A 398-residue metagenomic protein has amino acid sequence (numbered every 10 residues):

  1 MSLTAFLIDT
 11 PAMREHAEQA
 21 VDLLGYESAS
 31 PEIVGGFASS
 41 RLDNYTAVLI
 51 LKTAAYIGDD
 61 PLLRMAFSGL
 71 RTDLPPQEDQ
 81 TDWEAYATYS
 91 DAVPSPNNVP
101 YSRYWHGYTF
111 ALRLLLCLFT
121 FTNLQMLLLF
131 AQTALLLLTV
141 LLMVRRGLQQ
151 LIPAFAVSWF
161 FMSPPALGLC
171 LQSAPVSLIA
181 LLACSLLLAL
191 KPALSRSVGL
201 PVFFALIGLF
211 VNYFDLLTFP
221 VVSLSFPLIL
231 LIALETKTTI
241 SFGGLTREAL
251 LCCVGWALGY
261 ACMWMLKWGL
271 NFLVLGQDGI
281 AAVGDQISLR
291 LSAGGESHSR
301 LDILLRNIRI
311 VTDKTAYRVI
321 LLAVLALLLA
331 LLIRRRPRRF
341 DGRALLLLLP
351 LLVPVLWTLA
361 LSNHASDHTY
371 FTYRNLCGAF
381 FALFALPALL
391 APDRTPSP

Functional and structural regions predicted by a protein language model:
F110, A156-I179, I207-Y213: Aromatic- and kink-enriched transmembrane "portal" helix at the membrane-lumen/periplasm boundary that abuts
F110-L128: Juxtamembrane segments of multi-pass membrane glycosylation machinery that transfer sugars from lipid-linked donors
L129-P153: Transmembrane-helix motifs of polytopic, lipid-linked glycan transferases
L188-L200, A233-R247, R334-R339, P387-P398: Membrane-interface junctions at the ends of membrane-embedded or membrane-associated helices
L200-L230, E248-C262: Membrane-interface alpha helices of multi-pass inner-membrane proteins
A249-L327: Membrane-lumen/periplasm interface segments of specific transmembrane helices in polyprenyl phosphate-linked
L329-L352: Membrane-interface helix-loop-helix junctions at transmembrane boundaries of multi-pass membrane enzymes, predominantly
H368-L389: Hydrophobic/aromatic-rich transmembrane helices and adjacent perimembrane loops
